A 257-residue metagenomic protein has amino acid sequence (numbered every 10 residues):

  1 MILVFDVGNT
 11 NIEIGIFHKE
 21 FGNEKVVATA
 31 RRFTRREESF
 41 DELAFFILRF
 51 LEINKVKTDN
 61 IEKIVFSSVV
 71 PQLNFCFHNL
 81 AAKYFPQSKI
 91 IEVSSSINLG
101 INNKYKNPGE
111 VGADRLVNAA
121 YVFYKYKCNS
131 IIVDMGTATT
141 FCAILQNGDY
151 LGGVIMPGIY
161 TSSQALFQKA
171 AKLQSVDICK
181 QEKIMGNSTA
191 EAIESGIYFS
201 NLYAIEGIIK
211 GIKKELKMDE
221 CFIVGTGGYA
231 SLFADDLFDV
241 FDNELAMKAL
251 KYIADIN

Functional and structural regions predicted by a protein language model:
M1-V27, V122, Y126-Y150, L166 (+1 more regions): Gly/Thr-rich phosphate-binding beta-strand-loop-beta motif of the actin/hexokinase/Hsp70
M1-V93, I97: N-terminal glycine/serine-rich phosphate-binding loop of ATP-dependent small-molecule kinases, especially carbohydrate
R35-S39, G109-A113, N118-K127, L151-S195 (+1 more regions): Glycine-rich phosphate-binding loop plus the immediately following alpha-helix
N54-D59, K125-K127, I212-M218: Glycine-rich phosphate-binding loop signature in dinucleotide/nucleotide-binding domains
V56-E110, N147-I159, S188-Y198, L202 (+2 more regions): Short beta-strand-loop/turn "lid" adjacent to the catalytic site in phosphate-handling enzymes
N201-L216: A short, acidic, amphipathic alpha-helical segment used as a generic capping/interface helix at domain edges
E215-N257: Long hydrophobic alpha-helical segments typical of transmembrane helices together with their membrane-interfacial
